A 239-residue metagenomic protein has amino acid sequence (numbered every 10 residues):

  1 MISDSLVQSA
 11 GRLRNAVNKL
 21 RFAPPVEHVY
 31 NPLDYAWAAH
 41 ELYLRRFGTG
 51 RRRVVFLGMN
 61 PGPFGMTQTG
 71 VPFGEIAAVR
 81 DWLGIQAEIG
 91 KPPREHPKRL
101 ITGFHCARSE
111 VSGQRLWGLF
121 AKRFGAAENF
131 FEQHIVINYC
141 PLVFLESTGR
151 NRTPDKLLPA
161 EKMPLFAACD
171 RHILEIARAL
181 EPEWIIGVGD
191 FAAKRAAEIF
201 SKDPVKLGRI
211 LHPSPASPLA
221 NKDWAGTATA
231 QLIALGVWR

Functional and structural regions predicted by a protein language model:
I2-W184, A193-K194, G208, P218 (+1 more regions): A polyanion-binding, active-site-adjacent surface
D190: Flexible loop residues that form catalytic and substrate-binding hotspots at small-molecule/glycan-binding clefts
A196-K202: Short, aromatic/basic amphipathic alpha-helical patches
D203-H212: Short hydrophobic/aromatic-enriched beta-strand-loop microsegments
H212-D223: Short, charged, surface-exposed secondary-structure boundary motifs
